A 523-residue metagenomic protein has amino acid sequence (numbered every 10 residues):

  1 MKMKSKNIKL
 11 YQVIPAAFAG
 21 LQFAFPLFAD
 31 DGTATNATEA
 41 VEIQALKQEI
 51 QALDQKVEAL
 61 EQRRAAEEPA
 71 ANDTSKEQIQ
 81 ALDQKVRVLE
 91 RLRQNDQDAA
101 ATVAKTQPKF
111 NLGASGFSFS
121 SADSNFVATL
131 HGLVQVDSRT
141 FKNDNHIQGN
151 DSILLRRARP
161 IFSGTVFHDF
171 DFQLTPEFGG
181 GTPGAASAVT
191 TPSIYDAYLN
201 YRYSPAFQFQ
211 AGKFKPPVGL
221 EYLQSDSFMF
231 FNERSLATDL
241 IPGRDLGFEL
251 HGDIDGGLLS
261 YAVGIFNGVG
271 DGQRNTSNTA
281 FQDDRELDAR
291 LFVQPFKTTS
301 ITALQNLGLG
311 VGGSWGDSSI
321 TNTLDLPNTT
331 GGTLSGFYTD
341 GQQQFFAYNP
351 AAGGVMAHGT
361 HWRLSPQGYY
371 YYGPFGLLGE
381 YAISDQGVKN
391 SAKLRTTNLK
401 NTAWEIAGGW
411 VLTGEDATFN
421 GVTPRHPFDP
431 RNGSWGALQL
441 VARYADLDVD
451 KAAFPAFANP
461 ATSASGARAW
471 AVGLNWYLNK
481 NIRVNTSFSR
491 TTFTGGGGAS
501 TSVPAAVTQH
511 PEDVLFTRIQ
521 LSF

Functional and structural regions predicted by a protein language model:
K2-F28: Gram-negative bacterial Sec-dependent N-terminal signal peptides
S5, G32-T35, F516: Low-complexity intrinsically disordered segments
F25-L133, L412, D416-P427, F523: N-terminal periplasmic/intermembrane-space "pro-region" immediately following the signal or transit peptide
T38, S152-L154, P242, T360 (+2 more regions): Short secondary-structure boundary/capping elements
E42, E49, E61, E90 (+5 more regions): Acidic-residue sensor for enzyme active/binding pockets
L112-S319, K400-G433, A437-P455: Outer membrane beta-barrel
H146-I147, A185-A186, Y201, A303-G313 (+1 more regions): Outer-membrane beta-barrel pore domains
